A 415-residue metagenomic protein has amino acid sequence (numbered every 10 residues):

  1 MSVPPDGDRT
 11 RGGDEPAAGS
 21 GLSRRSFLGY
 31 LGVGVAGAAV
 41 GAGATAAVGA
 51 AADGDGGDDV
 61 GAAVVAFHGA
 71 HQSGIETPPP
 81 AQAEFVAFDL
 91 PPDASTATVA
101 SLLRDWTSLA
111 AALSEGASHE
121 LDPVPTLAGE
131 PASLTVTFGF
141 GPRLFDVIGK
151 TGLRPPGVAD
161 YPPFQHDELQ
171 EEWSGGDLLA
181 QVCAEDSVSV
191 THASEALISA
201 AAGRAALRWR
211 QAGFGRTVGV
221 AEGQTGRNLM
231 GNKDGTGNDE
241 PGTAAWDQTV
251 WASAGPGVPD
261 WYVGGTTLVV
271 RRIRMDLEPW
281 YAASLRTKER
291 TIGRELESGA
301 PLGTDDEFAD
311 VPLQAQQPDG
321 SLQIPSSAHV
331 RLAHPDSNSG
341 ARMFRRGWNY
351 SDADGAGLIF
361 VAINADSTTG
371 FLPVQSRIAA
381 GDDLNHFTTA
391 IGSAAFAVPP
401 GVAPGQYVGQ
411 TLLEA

Functional and structural regions predicted by a protein language model:
M1-L22: N-terminal secretory signal peptides
V3-P4, G21, S26-A47, A52-A415: Long, histidine/aromatic-enriched segments associated with O2/redox biology
